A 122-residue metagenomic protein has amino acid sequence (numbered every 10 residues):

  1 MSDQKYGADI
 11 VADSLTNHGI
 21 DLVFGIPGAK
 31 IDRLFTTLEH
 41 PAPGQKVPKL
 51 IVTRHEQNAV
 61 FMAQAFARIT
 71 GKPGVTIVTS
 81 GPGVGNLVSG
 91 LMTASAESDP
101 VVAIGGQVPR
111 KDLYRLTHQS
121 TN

Functional and structural regions predicted by a protein language model:
M1-N122: N-terminal alpha/beta PP-like core and its mobile active-site loop of ThDP/TPP-dependent enzymes
